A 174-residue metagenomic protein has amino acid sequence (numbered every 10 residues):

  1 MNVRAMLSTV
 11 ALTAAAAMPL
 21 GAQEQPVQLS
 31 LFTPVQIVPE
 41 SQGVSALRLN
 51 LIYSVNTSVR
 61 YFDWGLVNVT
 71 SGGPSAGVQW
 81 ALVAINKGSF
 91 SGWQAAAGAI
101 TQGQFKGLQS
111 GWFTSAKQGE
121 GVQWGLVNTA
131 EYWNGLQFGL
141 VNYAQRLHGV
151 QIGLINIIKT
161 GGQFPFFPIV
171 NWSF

Functional and structural regions predicted by a protein language model:
M1-A5: Positively charged n-region of N-terminal signal peptides that target proteins for export
S8-A17: Bacterial N-terminal signal peptides
Q23-F174: Surface-exposed, glycine- and small/polar-enriched segments that build interaction surfaces at terminal
